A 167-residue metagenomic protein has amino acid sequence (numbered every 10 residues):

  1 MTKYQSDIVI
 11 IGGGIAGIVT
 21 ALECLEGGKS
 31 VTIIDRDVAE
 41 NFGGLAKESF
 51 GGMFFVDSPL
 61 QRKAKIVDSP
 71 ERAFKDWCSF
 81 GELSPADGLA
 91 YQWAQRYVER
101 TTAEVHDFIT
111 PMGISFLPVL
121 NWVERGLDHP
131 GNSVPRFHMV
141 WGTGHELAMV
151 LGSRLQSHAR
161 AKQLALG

Functional and structural regions predicted by a protein language model:
M1-Q5: A short, basic/flexible loop-to-alpha-helix module at the beginning of a structural domain
S6-I33: N-terminal Rossmann-like FAD-binding beta1-loop-alpha1 element of flavoenzymes
G13, R36-D37, D57-S58: Active-site-proximal beta-strand/loop segments in catalytic clefts of secreted hydrolases
V19, K29, V38, T101-T102: Proteins synthesized as precursors that undergo proteolytic processing into mature forms
E26-K47: Glycine-rich FAD pyrophosphate-binding loop
E48-M53, R136: Short, hinge-like loop/turn segments at secondary-structure boundaries
G52-V98: Glycine-rich active-site loop/strand segments that organize a redox cofactor
A94-G167: Conserved redox-cofactor binding core of oxidoreductases
